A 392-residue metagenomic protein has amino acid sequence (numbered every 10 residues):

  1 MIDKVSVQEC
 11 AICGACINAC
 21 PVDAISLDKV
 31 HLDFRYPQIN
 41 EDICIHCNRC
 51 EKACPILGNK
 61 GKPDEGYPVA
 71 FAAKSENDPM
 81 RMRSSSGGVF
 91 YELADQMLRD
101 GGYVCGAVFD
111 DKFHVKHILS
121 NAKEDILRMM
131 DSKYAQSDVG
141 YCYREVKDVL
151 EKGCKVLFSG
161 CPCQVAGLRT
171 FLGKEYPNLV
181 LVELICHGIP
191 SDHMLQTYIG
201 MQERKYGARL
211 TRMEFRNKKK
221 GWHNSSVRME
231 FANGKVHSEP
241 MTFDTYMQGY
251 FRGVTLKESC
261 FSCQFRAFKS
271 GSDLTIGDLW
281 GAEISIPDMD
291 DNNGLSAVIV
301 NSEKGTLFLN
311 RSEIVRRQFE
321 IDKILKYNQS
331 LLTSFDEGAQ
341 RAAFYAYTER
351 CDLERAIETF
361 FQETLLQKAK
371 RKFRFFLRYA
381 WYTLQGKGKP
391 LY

Functional and structural regions predicted by a protein language model:
M1-V7, Q38-D42, T242-F251: Short, intrinsically disordered, charge-biased short linear motifs at domain edges
I2-D3, E9, A15-Q38, N48-G66 (+1 more regions): Iron-sulfur cluster-binding cysteine motifs and their immediate structural context in ferredoxin-like electron-transfer
Q8-D23, I45-L57, C161-G167, L256-F268: Local cysteine-cluster metal-coordination motifs and their immediate loop/turn environment, predominantly Fe-S cluster
D42-K152, K326-R341, A346, R350-A356: Flanking helices and flexible, charged tails adjoining ferredoxin-like Fe-S electron-transfer domains in multi-subunit
S85-G88, D111, F158-L168, G188-P190: Gly/Ser/Thr-rich loops at beta-strand to alpha-helix junctions that form or flank small-molecule/cofactor-binding
D100-Y103, E203, A208-Y392: Long, compositionally biased charged/polar accessory segments in the mid-to-C-terminal portions of proteins
R169-V180, I199-R204: Short, surface-exposed basic-aromatic patches at helix termini and helix-loop junctions that form
V180-M201: Short, flexible loop segments at boundaries between secondary-structure elements
